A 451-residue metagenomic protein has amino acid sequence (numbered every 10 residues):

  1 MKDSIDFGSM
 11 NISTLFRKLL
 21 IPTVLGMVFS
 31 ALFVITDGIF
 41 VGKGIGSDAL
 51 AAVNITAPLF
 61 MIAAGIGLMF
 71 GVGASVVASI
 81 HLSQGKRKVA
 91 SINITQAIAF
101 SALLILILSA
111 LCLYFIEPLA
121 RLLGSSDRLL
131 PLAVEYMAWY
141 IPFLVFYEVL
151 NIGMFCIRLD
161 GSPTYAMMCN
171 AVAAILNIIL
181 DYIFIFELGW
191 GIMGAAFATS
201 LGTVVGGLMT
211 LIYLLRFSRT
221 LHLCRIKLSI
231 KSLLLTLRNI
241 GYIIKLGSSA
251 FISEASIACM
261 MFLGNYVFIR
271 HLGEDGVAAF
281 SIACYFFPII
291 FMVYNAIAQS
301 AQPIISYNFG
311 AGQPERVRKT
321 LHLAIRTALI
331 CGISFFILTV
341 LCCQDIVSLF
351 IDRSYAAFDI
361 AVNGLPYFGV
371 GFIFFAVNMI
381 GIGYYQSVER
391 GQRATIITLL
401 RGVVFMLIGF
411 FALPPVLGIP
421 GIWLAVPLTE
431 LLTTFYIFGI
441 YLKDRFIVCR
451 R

Functional and structural regions predicted by a protein language model:
M1-T23, A78-F143, E187-G247, I305-G371 (+1 more regions): Short alpha-helical transmembrane segments in multi-pass integral membrane proteins
F7-I45, P58-G73, V77, H81 (+5 more regions): N-terminal transmembrane alpha-helices
K18-D37, L150, A173, G202-G206 (+4 more regions): Transmembrane helical elements of multi-pass membrane transporters/channels
L32-L50, A120-D127, I183-W190, F251 (+5 more regions): Helix-terminus/linker motif at the lipid-water interface of multi-pass membrane proteins
S47-P58, A133, M137, A196 (+2 more regions): Small-residue hotspots at the loop-to-helix junctions and early N-terminal turns of transmembrane alpha-helices
L50-A110, Y147-A166, A279-I337, L341-C343 (+1 more regions): Small-residue-rich hydrophobic transmembrane alpha-helices
I62-G65, S109, N177-D181, G207-L211 (+4 more regions): Hydrophobic transmembrane alpha-helices of multi-pass small-molecule transporters
G71, Y140-R158, A166-A174, A195-T210 (+5 more regions): Short runs within selected transmembrane alpha-helices of multi-pass transporters and secretion channels
